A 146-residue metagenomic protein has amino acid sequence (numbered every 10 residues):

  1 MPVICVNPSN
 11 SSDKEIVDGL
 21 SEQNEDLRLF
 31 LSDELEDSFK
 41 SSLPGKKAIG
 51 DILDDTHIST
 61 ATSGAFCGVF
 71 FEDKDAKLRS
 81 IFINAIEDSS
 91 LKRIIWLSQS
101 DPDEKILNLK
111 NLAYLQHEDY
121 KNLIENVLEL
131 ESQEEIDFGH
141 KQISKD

Functional and structural regions predicted by a protein language model:
M1-L29: N-terminal Rossmann NAD(P)H-binding glycine-rich loop of SDR-like oxidoreductase domains
K14, I52-D55, A76-S80: Structural motif corresponding to alpha-helix initiation and N-cap regions
D26-F30, E34-L35, F66-C67, R79-K121: Conserved Rossmann-fold NAD(P)-dependent oxidoreductase catalytic core, especially the SDR/UDP-sugar
S41-K46, N108-L112: A short helix-to-beta-strand connector/capping loop
S42-F66: Conserved Rossmann-fold cofactor-binding substructure of NAD(P)-dependent oxidoreductases
E72-K74, S98-Q99: Conserved NAD(P)H cofactor-binding loop of Rossmann-fold oxidoreductase domains
I106-K145: Conserved beta-loop-beta element that borders a ligand/cofactor-binding pocket
